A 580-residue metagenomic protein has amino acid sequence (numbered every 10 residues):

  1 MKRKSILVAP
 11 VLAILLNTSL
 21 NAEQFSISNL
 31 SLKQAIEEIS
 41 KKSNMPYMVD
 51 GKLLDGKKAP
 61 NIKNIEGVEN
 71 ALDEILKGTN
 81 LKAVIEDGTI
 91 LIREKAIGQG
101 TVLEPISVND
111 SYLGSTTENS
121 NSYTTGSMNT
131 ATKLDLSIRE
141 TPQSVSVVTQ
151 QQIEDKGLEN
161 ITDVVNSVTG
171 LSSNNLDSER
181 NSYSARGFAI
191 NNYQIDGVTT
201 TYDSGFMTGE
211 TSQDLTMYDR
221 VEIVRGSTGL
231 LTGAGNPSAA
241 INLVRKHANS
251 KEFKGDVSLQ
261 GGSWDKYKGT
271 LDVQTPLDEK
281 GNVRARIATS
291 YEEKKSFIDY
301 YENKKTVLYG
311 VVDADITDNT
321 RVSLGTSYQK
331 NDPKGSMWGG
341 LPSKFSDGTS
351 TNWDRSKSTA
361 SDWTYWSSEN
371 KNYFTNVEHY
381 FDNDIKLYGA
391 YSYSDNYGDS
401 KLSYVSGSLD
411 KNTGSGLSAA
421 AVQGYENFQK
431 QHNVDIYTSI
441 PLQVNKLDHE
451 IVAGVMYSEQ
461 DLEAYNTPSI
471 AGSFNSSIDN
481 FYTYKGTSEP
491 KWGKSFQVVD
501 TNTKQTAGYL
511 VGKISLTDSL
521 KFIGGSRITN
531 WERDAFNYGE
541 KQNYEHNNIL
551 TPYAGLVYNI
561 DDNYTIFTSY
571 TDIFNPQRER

Functional and structural regions predicted by a protein language model:
I6, I14-G100: N-terminal export/assembly leaders
I36, S40-S43, T79, R93-Q150: Short, acidic, small-residue-rich periplasmic hinge/interaction motif at the N-terminus of Gram-negative outer-membrane
Y123-S146, Q150, K156, T162-T199 (+1 more regions): Extracytoplasmic beta-strand/coil segments of soluble accessory domains associated with Gram-negative outer-membrane
V145, I153, V165, V221-G226 (+2 more regions): Non-catalytic regulatory/gating segments with a bias toward low-complexity or hydrophobic composition
S173, S182, V198-R225, V244-R245: Short acidic/polar hinge/loop motifs at secondary-structure boundaries that mediate gating or recognition
T201-Y202, M217-D219, L230-L308, I316-T320 (+1 more regions): Outer-membrane beta-barrel translocator/receptor signature
E292-S296, Y309-Y380, Y393-Q429, G472-Q497 (+2 more regions): Acidic/polar loop-and-plug regions of large Gram-negative outer-membrane beta-barrel proteins
D313-T317, Q429, D448-Q460, V499-R580: Structural signature of Gram-negative outer-membrane beta-barrels, strongest in the C-terminal barrel of TonB-dependent
